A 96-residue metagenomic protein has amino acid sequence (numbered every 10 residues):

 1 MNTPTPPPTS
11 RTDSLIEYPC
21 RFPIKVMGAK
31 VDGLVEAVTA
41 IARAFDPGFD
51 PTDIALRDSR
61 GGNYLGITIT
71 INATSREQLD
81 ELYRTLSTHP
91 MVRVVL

Functional and structural regions predicted by a protein language model:
M1-L96: Long, contiguous binding/interaction regions
